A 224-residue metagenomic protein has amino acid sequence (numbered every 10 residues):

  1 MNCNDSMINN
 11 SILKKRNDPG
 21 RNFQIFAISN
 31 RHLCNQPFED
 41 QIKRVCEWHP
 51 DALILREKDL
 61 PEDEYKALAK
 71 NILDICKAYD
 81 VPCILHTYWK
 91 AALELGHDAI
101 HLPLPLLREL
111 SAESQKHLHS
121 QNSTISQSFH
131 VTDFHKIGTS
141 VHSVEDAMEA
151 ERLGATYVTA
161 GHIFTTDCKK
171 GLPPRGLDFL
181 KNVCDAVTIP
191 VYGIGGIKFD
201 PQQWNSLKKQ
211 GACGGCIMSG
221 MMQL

Functional and structural regions predicted by a protein language model:
M1-D40, Q115-H119, S126-F129: N-terminal amphipathic alpha-helix/helix-capping segment at the start of soluble metabolic enzymes
I25-S29, L53-L55, C83-L85, I100-L102 (+5 more regions): Hydrophobic faces of well-ordered beta-strands that scaffold small-molecule active sites in alpha/beta enzyme cores
A27, P103-S111, T159-L172, G196-L224: Glycine-rich phosphate-binding active-site loops on the catalytic face of alpha/beta enzymes
I42-H49, A78, F129-T132, E151-G154 (+2 more regions): Acidic (Asp/Glu)-rich catalytic clusters
I54-E64, H162-K169: Glycine-rich, proline-tolerant flexible connector loops at the mouths of alpha/beta enzymes
K66-T87, L118, N122-S143, P173-K198: Alpha-helix-loop-beta-strand connector modules within alpha/beta enzyme cores
C83-D98, H142-L153, A186-I217: Catalytic cores of alpha/beta
L95, A99-L104, E109, G138-D185 (+1 more regions): Glycine/Thr-rich beta-alpha phosphate-binding loop at enzyme active sites
